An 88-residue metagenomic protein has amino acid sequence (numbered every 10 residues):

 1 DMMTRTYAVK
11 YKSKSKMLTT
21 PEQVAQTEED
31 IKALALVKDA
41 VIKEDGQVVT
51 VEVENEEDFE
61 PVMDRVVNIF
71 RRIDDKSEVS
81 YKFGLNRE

Functional and structural regions predicted by a protein language model:
M3-M17: Short glycine-/aliphatic-rich beta-strand segments at the starts of folded cytosolic domains
L18-T20, E60-P61: Solvent-exposed, non-transmembrane alpha-helical starts
Q23-I31, V62-F70: Short amphipathic alpha-helices in soluble, non-transmembrane regions that often serve as interface/regulatory elements
A33-D39: Glycine-centered tight turns that cap/initiate beta-strands
A40-G46: RNA-recognition motif
V41, R71-E88: Conserved short beta-strand edge segments in small beta-sheet-based binding/regulatory domains
E52-E60: Helix N-cap motif at beta-to-alpha junctions
